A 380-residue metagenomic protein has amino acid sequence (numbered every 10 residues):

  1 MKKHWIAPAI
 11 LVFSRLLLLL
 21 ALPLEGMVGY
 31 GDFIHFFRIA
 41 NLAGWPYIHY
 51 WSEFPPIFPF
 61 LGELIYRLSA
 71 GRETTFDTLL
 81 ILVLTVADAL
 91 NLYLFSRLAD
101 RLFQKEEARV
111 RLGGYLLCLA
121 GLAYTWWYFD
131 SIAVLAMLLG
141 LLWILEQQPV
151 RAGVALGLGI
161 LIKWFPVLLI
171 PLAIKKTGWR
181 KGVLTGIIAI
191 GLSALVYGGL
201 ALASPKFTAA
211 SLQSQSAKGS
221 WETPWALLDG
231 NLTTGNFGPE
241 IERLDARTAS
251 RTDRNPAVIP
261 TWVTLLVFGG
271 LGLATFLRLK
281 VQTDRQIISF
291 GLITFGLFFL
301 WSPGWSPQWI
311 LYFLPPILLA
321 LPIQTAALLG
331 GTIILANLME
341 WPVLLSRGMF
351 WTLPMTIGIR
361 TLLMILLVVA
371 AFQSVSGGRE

Functional and structural regions predicted by a protein language model:
M1-G219, A257-E380: Multi-pass membrane glycosyltransferase architecture that uses lipid-linked
L11, W221, F237-E240: Compositionally biased, intrinsically disordered low-complexity regions
E63-T75, N236-N255: Juxtamembrane membrane-water interface segments that cap and precede transmembrane helices
A203, T233-G238: Proline-centered turn/helix-capping motifs that create local helix->coil transitions or kinks
P224, L228: Short alpha-helix
